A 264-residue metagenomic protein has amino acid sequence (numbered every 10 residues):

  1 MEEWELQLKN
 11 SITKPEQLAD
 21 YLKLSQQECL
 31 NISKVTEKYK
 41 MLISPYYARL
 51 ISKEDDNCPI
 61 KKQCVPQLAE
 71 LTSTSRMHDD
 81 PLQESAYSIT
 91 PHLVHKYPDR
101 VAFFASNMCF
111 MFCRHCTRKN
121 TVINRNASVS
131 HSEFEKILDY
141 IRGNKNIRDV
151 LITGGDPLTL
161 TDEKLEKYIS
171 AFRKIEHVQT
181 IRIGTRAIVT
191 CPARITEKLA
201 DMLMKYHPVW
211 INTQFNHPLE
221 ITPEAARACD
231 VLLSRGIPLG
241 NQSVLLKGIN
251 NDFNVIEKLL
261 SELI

Functional and structural regions predicted by a protein language model:
M1-K96: Flexible, acidic/Gly-rich N-terminal and inter-domain linker regions that tether and position cofactor-handling modules
S33-E37, F103, G155, I249: Short, charged/polar micro-motifs that form catalytic or ligand-binding hotspots
K38, L42, S132, R194: Conserved active-site and cofactor/substrate-binding residues in soluble primary-metabolism enzymes
S88-P91, V101-F104, E135-Y140: Short, charged beta->alpha transition segments
H95-H131, I183: Canonical Radical SAM [4Fe-4S] cluster-binding loop centered on the CxxxCxxC motif and its immediate flanking residues
T121, G155, R186: Flexible loop residues that form catalytic and substrate-binding hotspots at small-molecule/glycan-binding clefts
E135-D149, L158-I264: Conserved AdoMet/S-adenosylmethionine-binding subsite of the radical SAM
L151-T153: Eukaryotic intrinsically disordered, low-complexity regions
